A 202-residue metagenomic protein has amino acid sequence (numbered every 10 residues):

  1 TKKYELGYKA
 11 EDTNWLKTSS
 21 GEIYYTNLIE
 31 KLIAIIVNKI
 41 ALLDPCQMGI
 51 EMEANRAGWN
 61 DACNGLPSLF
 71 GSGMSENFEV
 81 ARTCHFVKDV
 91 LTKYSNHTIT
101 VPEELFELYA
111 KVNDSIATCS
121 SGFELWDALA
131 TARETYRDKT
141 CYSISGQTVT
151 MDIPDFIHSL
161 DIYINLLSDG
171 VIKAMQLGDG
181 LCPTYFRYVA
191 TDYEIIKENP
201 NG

Functional and structural regions predicted by a protein language model:
T1-G202: Acidic, mature catalytic/reactive cores of soluble proteins
